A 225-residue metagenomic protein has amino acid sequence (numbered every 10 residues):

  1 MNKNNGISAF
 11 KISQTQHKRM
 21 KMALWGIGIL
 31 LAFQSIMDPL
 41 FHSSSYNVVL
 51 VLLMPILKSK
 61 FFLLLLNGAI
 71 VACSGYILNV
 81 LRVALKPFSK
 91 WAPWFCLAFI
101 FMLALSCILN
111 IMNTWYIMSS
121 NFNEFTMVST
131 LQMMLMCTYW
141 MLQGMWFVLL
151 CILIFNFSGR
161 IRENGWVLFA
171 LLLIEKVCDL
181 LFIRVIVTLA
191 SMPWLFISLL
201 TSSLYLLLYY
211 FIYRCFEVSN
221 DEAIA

Functional and structural regions predicted by a protein language model:
M1-A23, D221-A225: N-terminal juxtamembrane cytosolic/stromal segments of multi-pass membrane proteins
G28-Y46: Alpha-helical transmembrane segments of multi-pass membrane proteins
F33, A170-A225: C-terminal transmembrane-bundle signature of multipass membrane proteins, characterized by strong activation on
S45-S59: Perimembrane loop-to-helix junctions flanking transmembrane segments
K58-V71, Q132-G144, P193-L204: Alpha-helical transmembrane segments of polytopic membrane proteins
I77, K90-C107, W166-V177: Transmembrane alpha-helical segments of multi-pass membrane proteins
R82-W94, F155-N164: Membrane-interface helix-boundary motifs at transmembrane edges
W140-W166, L207-C215: Alpha-helical transmembrane segments in multipass membrane proteins, preferentially the mid-helix core
